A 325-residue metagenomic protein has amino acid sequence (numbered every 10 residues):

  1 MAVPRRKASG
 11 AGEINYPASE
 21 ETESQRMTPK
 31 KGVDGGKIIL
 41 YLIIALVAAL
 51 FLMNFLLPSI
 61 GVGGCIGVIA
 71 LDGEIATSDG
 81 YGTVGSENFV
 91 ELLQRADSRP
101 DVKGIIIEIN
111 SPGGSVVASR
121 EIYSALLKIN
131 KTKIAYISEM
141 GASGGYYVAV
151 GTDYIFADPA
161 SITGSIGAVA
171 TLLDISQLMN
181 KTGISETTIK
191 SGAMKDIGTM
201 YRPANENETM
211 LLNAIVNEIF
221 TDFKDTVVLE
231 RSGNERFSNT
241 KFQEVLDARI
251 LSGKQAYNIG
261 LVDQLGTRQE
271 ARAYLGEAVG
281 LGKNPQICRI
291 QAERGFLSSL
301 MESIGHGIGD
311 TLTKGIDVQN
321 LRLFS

Functional and structural regions predicted by a protein language model:
M1-A135, M140-G141, Y154-A157, L172-S325: N-terminal organellar transit peptides
G145: Pocket-flanking alpha-helical
V148-A149, A256: Hydrophobic/aromatic residues within transmembrane alpha-helices of multi-pass small-molecule transporters
T152-A170: Zinc-dependent metallopeptidase catalytic helix centered on the HExxH motif and its immediate flanking segment
